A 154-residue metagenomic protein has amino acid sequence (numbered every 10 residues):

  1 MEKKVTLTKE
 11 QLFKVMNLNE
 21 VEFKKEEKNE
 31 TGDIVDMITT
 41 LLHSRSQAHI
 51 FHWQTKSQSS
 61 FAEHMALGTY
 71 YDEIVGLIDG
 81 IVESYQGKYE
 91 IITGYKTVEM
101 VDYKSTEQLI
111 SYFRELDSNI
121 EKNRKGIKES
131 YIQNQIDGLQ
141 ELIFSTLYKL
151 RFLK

Functional and structural regions predicted by a protein language model:
M1-I34, N134: Charge-dense, intrinsically disordered terminal/linker segments
E22-V35, Y95-Y103, K125: Short, charged, low-complexity loops and linkers
E30-D33, M37, S60-E63, L67 (+1 more regions): Alpha-helix N-cap/helix-initiation motif
D36-T39, H43, T69-G76, Q108-S111 (+2 more regions): DHp/HisKA dimerization-phosphoacceptor four-helix bundle of two-component histidine kinases and homologous
M37-W53, I81-S84, L116-E121, I143-K154: Long, well-ordered alpha-helical segments
S44-T69, I127-K128: Helix-loop segments that flank and shape redox-cofactor active sites
F61-I92: Conserved alpha-helical segments that form or flank metal/cofactor-binding pockets of metalloenzymes
T97-R151: Acidic/histidine-rich alpha-helical segments that form the ligand environment of transition-metal centers
